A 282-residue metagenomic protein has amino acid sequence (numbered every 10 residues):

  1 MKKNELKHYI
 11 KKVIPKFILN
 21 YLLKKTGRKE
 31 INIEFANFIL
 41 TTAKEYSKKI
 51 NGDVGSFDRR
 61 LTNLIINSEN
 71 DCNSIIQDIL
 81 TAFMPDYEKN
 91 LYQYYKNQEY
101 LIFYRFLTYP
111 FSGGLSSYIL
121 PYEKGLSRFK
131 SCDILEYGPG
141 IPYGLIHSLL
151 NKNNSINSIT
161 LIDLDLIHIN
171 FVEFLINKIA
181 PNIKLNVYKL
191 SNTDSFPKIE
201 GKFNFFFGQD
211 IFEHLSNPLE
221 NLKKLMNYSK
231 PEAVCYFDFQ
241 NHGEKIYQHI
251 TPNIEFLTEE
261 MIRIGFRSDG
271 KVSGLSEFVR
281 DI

Functional and structural regions predicted by a protein language model:
K2-I119: N-terminal accessory regions of S-adenosyl-L-methionine
G138-P142: Class I SAM-dependent methyltransferase "Motif I" SAM/SAH-binding loop
Y143, L150, N154-N186: Class I SAM-dependent methyltransferase SAM/SAH-binding core
F207: A conserved beta-strand element that flanks and buttresses the S-adenosyl-L-methionine
D210-I211: Short catalytic micro-motifs in class I SAM-dependent methyltransferases
L215-L225: A short, conserved alpha-helix within the catalytic core of class I
E232-N241: Conserved beta-strand signature within the Rossmann-like core of class I S-adenosyl-L-methionine
Q248-V272: Conserved Class I S-adenosyl-L-methionine
